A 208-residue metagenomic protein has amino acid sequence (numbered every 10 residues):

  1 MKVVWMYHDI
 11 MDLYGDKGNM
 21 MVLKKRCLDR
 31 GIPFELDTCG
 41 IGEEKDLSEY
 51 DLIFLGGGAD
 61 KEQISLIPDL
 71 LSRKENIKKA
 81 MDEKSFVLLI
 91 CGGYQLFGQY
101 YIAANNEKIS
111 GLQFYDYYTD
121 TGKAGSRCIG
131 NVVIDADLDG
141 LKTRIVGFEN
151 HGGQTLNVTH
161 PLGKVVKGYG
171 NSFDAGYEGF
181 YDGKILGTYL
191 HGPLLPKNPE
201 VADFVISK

Functional and structural regions predicted by a protein language model:
M1-K79, P196-K208: N-terminal beta1-alpha1 cap of cysteine-dependent amidohydrolase-like domains
W5, L36-T38, F114, I145-E149 (+1 more regions): Conserved beta-strand scaffold positions in the cores of enzyme catalytic domains, especially in NTP/NDP-utilizing
Y7-D9, G152-Q154, G192-L194: Glycine-rich beta-alpha junction loops
E49-Y50, E83-S85, K108-S110, K142-I145 (+1 more regions): Short coil/turn connectors at secondary-structure junctions
L52-G56, L88, G187-Y189: Structural motif
D60-A136: Cysteine-nucleophile active-site neighborhood
I102-E178: Pocket-forming structural segment of enzyme catalytic cores
S172-V205: A glycine-centered loop/beta-turn motif at secondary-structure junctions
